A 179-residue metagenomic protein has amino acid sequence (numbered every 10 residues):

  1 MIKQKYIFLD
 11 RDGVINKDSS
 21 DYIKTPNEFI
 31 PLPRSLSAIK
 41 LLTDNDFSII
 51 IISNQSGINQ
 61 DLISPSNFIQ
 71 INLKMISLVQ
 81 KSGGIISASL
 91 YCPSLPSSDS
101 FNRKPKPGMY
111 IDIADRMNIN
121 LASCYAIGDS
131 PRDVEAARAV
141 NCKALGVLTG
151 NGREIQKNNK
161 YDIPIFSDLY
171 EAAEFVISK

Functional and structural regions predicted by a protein language model:
M1-I50: Active-site neighborhood of HAD-like aspartate-dependent phosphohydrolases
Y22-K24, G57-L62, L95-S100, R153-K157: A short acidic, helix-capping loop that chelates divalent metal ions and anchors anionic groups
P26-I30, I63-Q70, K104-P105: Alpha-helix N-cap and loop-to-helix initiation/capping positions
S35, I39-N72, I85-S97, A137: Substrate-recognition element of Asp-dependent hydrolases with the DxDx(T/V) motif
N72-A88, Q156-I177: Structural recognition of alpha->loop->beta junctions
F101-P131: Conserved Lys-Pro-Asp/Glu-containing loop-to-beta segment of HAD-superfamily phosphomonoesterases, centered on
A126-P164: Acidic, Mg2+-coordinating phosphoryl-transfer loop and its flanking beta/alpha structural elements, shared across
